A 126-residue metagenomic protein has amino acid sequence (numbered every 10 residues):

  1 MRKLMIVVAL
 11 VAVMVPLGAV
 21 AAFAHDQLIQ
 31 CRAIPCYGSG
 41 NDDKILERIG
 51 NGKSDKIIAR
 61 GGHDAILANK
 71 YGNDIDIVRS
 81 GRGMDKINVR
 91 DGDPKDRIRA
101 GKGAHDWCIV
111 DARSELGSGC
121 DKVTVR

Functional and structural regions predicted by a protein language model:
R2-R126: Acidic, glycine-rich low-complexity segments
